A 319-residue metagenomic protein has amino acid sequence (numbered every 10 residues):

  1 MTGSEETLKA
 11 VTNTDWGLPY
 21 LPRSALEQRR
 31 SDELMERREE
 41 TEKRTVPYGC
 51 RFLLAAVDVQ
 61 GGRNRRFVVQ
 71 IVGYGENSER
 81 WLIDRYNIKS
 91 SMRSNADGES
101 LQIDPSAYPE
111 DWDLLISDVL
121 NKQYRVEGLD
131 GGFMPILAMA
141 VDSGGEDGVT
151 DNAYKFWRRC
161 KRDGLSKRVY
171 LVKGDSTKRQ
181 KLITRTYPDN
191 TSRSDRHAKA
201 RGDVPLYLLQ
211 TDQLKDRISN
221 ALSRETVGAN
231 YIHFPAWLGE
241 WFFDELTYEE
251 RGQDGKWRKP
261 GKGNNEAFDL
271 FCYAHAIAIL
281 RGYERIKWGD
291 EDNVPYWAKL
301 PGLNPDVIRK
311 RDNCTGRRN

Functional and structural regions predicted by a protein language model:
M1-A55, Q70: A contiguous, basic/glycine-rich beta-loop/short-helix subdomain that forms a polymer-engagement track
S4, L8, V46-F52, G61-N64 (+6 more regions): Active-site-proximal structural scaffolding
L8, L21-P22, G62-S117: Metal-dependent catalytic core segments for phosphate chemistry
D15, G131-L137, G144-K310, C314-T315: C-terminal nuclease/phosphodiesterase catalytic domains that cleave nucleic-acid phosphodiester bonds
P22-R23, G61-V68, N77-R80, K89-S94 (+3 more regions): Flexible loop/turn segments at secondary-structure boundaries
K43-G75, W81, L270: Gly/Thr-rich phosphate-binding beta-strand-loop-beta motif of the actin/hexokinase/Hsp70
L54-A56, L137-D142: Extended hydrophobic secondary-structure segments that form protein cores and membrane-embedded regions
L114-F133: Conserved RecA-like ASCE ATPase "motif II neighborhood" in helicase/translocase motors
